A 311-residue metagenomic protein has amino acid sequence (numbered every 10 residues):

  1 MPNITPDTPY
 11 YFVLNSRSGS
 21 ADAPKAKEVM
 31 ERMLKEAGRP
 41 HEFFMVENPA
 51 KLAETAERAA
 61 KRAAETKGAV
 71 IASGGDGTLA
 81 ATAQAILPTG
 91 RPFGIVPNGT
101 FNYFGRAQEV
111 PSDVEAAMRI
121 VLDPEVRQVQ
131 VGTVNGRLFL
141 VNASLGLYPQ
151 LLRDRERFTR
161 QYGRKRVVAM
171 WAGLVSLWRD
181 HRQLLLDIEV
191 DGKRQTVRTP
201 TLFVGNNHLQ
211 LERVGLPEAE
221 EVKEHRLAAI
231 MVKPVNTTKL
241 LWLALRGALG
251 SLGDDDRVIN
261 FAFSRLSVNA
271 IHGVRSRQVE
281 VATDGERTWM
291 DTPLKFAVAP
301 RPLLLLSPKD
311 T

Functional and structural regions predicted by a protein language model:
M1-V70, A80: ATP/NTP phosphate-donor binding region
Y11, A37, V46, P88-P92 (+1 more regions): Catalytic core of DAGKc-family lipid kinases
S16, S73-G75, N98: Glycine-rich beta-strand-to-loop/alpha-helix junction loops that act as flexible
A23, V190-D191, E221, M231-T311: ATP/nucleoside-binding phosphotransfer catalytic cores, i.e., glycine-rich phosphate-binding loops
T78-R91: Short Gly/Thr/Asp-enriched flexible loops that form oxyanion-binding sites at enzyme active sites
S144, F203-E218, R287: Glycine-rich phosphate/pyrophosphate-binding beta-alpha loops
T159-V168, E212-K239: Gly/Ser/Thr-rich active-site loops/lids in small-molecule metabolic enzymes that frequently grip phosphoryl groups
R182-L184, R198-P200, K223-A228, A262-S264: A generic structural signal for short beta-strands and their flanking turns/coil linkers
